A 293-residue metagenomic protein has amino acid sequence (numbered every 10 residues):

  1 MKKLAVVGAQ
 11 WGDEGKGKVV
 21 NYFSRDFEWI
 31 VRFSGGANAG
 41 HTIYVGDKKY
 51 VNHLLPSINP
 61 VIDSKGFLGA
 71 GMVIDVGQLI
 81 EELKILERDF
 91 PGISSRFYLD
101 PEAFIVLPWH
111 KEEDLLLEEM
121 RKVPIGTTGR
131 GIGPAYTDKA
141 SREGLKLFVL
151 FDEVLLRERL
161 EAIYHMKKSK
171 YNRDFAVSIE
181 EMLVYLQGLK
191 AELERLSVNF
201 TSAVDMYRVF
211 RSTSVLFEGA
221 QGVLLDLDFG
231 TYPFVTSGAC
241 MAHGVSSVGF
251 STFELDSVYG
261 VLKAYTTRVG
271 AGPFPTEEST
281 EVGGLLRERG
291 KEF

Functional and structural regions predicted by a protein language model:
M1-F293: Non-transmembrane, aqueous-exposed alpha-helical and coiled segments at domain scale
